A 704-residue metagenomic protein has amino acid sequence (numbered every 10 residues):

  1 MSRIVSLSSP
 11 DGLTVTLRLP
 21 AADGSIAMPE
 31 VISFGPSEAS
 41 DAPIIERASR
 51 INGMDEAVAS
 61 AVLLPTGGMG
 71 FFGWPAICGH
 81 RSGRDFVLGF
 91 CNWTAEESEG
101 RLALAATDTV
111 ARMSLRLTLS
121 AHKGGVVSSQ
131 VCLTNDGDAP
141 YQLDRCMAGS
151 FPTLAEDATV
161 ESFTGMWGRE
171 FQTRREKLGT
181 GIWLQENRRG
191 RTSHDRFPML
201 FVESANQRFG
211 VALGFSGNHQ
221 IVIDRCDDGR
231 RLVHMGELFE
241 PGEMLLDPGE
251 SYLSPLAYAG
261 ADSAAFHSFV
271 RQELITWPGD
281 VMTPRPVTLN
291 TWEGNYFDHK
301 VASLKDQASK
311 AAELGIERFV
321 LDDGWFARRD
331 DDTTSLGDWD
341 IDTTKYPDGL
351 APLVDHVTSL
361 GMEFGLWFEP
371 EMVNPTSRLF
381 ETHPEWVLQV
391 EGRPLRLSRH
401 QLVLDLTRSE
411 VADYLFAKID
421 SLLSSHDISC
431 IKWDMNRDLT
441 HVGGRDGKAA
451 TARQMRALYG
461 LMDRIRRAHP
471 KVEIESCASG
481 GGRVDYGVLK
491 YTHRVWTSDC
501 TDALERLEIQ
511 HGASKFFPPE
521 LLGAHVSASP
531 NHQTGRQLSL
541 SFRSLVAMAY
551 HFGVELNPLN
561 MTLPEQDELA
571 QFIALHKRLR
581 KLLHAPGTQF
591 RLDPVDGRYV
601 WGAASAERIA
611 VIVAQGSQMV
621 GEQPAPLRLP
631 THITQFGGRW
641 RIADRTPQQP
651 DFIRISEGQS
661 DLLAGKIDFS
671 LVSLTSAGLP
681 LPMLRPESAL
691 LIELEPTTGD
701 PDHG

Functional and structural regions predicted by a protein language model:
R3-S6, L13-A21, S25-D224, E240 (+1 more regions): Polysaccharide-binding surfaces and accessory modules of carbohydrate-active proteins
A57-F90, P198, E203-H219, G260-G279 (+4 more regions): Glycine-rich, aromatic-flanked loop segments that form ligand/cofactor-binding clefts across common enzyme folds
V127-N135, I474, R608-G616: Short, well-ordered beta-strand segments enriched in hydrophobic/aromatic residues
H194, M199-L200, A205, D593-Q635: Carbohydrate-binding surface patches
M244-D262, P686-L694: Short Pro-Gly-centered flexible turn/kink motifs
D280-A417, C430: Aromatic-lined carbohydrate-binding/catalytic grooves of carbohydrate-active enzymes
P347-G349, E381-S541, H551-L556, N560: Active-site neighborhood of glycoside hydrolase catalytic domains
Q618-G704: C-terminal beta-sandwich/jelly-roll accessory domains of carbohydrate-active enzymes
